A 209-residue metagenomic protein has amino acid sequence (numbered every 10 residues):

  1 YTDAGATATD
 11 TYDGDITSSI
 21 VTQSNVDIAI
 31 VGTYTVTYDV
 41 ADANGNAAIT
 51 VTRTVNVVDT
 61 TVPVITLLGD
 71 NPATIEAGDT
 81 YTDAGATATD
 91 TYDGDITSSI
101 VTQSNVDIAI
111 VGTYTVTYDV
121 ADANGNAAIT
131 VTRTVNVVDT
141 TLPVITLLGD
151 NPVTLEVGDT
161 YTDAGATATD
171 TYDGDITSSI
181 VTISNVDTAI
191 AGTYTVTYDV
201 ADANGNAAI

Functional and structural regions predicted by a protein language model:
Y1-Y12, T61-Y92, T141-Y172: Solvent-exposed, low-complexity, repeat-rich "mucin-like" stalks and linkers
Y12-R53, N71-A73, Y92-V135, N151 (+1 more regions): Serine/threonine-rich, repeat-prone extracellular segments and beta-strand-based repeat modules of secreted/surface
V55-T60, V135-T140: Flexible, low-complexity linkers/stalks enriched in Thr/Pro that connect modular domains
